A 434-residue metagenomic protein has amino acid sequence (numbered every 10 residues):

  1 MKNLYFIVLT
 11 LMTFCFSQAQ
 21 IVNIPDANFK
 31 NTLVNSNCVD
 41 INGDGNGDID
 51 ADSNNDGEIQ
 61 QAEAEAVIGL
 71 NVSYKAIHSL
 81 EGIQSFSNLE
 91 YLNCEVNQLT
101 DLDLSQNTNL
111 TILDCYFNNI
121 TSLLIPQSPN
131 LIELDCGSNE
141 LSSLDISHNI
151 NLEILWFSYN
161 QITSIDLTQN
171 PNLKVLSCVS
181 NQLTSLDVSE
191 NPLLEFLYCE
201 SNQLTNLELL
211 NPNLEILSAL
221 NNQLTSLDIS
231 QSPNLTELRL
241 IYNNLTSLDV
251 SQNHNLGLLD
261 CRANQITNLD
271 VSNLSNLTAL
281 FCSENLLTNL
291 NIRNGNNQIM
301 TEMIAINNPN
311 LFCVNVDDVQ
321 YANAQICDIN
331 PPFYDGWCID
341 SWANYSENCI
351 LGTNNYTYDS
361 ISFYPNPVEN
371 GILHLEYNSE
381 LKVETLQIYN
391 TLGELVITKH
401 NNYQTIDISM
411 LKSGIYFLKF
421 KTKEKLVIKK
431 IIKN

Functional and structural regions predicted by a protein language model:
M1-L4, K433-N434: Positively charged n-region of N-terminal signal peptides that target proteins for export
L4-F14: Sec-dependent N-terminal signal peptides
Q18-Y91, T108, P129, N291-Q298 (+2 more regions): N-terminal capping/linker segments that flank leucine-rich repeat
L70, L92-C94, T111-C115, L134-C136 (+8 more regions): Conserved hydrophobic beta-strand positions in leucine-rich repeat
K75, N97, N118, N139 (+8 more regions): Consensus "Asn ladder" position of solenoid repeat domains
F86-N88, N107-L110, S128-L131, N149-L152 (+9 more regions): Leucine-rich repeat
D135, S177, S218-L220, D260-C261 (+2 more regions): C-terminal outer-membrane/trafficking sorting elements
